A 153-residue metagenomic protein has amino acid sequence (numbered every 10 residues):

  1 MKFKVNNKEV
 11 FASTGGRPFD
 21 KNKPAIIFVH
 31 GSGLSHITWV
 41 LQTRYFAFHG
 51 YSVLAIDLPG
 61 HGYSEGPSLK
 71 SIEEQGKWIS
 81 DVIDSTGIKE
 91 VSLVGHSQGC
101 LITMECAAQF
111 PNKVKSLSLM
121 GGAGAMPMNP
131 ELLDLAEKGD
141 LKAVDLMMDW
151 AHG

Functional and structural regions predicted by a protein language model:
F3-G15, V40-F48, S52-Q98: Active-site loop/oxyanion-hole signature of alpha/beta-hydrolase fold enzymes
N22-G31: Short beta-strand element of the alpha/beta-hydrolase
I26, G76, C100, N129 (+1 more regions): A general structural signal for well-ordered alpha-helical segments in protein cores
G31-L34, S97: Active-site glycine-rich loops that stabilize anionic/oxyanionic intermediates across multiple enzyme folds
G33, L58-G62, G124: Alpha/beta-hydrolase active-site loop signature
K89-P127: Conserved hydrolase catalytic core segment
S118-G153: Helix-rich cap/lid subdomain of alpha/beta-hydrolase
